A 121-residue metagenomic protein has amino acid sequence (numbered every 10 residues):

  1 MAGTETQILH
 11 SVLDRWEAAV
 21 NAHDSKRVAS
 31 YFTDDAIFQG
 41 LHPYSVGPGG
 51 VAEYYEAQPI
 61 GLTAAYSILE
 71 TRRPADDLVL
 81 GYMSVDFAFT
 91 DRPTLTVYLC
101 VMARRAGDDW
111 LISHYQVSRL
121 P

Functional and structural regions predicted by a protein language model:
M1-D34: Short, low-complexity N-terminal intrinsically disordered segments enriched in polar/charged residues
I8, A52-T96: Surface-exposed, charged secondary-structure patches
W16, V28-A29, A36, G47 (+3 more regions): Hydrophobic pocket/interface hotspot
F32, P74-A75, A106: Structural motif
F32, V85-F87, Q116-V117: Short beta-strand segments enriched in hydrophobic/aromatic residues within well-folded beta-rich domains
D35-V46, A57-Q58: A short gly/proline-enriched turn/hairpin at secondary-structure junctions
T96-P121: Short beta-strand edge/turn micro-motifs at domain boundaries
